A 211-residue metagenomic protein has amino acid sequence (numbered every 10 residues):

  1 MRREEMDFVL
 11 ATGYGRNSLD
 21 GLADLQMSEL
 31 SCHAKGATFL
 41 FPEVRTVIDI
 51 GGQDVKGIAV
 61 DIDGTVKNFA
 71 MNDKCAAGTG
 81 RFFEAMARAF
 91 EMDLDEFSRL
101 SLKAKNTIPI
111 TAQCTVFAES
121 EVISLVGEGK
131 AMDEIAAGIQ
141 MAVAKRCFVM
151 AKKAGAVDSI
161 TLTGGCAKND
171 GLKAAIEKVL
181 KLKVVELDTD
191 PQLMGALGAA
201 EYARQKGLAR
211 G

Functional and structural regions predicted by a protein language model:
M1-D7, C147-D158: Phosphate/pyrophosphate-binding loops at sites that engage ATP/ADP/AMP, CoA/4′-phosphopantetheine, polyphosphate
M1-S31, I58-A59, G64-K67: Short beta-strand-loop/turn "lid" adjacent to the catalytic site in phosphate-handling enzymes
Y14-G15, A151-K152, A156-V179, P191-Q192: Glycine-rich phosphate-binding loops at beta-strand->alpha-helix junctions
E29-L30, E177-L197: Conserved phosphate-binding/catalytic loops in two-lobed NTP-binding clefts
K35, G80-E84, D188-G211: Glycine-rich phosphate-binding/hydrolytic loop that grips phosphoryl groups
V44-G64: Gly/Thr-rich phosphate-binding beta-strand-loop-beta motif of the actin/hexokinase/Hsp70
D63-N106, E201: Glycine-rich phosphate-binding loop plus the immediately following alpha-helix
A118-A151, Q192: Adenine-nucleotide phosphate-binding core of ATP-dependent small-molecule kinases
